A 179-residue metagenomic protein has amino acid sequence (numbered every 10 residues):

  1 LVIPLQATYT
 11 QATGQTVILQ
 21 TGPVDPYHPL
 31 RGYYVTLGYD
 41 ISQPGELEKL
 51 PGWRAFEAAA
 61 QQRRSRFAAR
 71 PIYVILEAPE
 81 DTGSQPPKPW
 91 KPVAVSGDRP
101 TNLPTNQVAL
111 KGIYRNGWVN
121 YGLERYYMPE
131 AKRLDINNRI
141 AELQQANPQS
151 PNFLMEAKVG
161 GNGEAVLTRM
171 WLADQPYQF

Functional and structural regions predicted by a protein language model:
L1-I18: Aromatic-capped interface at the extracytoplasmic side of an N-terminal signal-anchor transmembrane helix
I3-T8, A58-R64, L143-Q144: Intrinsically disordered, low-complexity boundary segments flanking structured domains
Y9-T13, P29, R66-A68, N147-Q149: A generic structural signal for short, solvent-exposed coil/turn residues that cap or connect secondary-structure
G14-T16, Y34-T36, A69-P71, S150-L154: Extracytoplasmic
T16-P51: Short extracytoplasmic
T36-G38, L50, S65, I72-E77: Anionic-ligand-binding alpha/beta catalytic cores of soluble enzymes and soluble regulatory domains that recognize
Q43-Q61, G83-P89, A165-V166: Short, Lys/Arg- and Gly-enriched loop/turn segments at beta-strand edges
F67-A69, L76-F179: Beta-strand-rich cores of mature extracytoplasmic or soluble domains
